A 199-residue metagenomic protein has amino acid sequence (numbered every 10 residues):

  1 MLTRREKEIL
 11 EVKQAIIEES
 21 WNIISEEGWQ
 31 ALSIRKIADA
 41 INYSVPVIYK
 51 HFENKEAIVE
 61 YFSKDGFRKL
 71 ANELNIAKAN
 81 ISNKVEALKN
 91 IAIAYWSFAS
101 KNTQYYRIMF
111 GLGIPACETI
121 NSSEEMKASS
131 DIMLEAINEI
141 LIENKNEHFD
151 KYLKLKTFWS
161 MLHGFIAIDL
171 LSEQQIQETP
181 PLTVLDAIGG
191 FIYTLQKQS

Functional and structural regions predicted by a protein language model:
M1-E27, K36, A57: Basic, helix-initiating cap at the start of DNA-binding domains
L10-E18, Q30, N42, K50-N75 (+2 more regions): An amphipathic alpha-helix adjacent to DNA-recognition modules
I24, V59-G66, M109, E125: Alpha-helical DNA-contacting segments of helix-turn-helix folds
L32-D39, I48: Append "Primarily bacterial transcriptional regulators
L74-N75, E118-E143, Y152-K156, L182-Y193: Amphipathic alpha-helical packing segments from all-alpha helical-bundle domains
N75-Q104, N146-H148, K154-F158: Hydrophobic alpha-helical connector segments
K101, F158-Q177, F191-S199: Amphipathic C-terminal alpha-helical segment
Q104-I132, I176-Q177: Short secondary-structure transition hinges
